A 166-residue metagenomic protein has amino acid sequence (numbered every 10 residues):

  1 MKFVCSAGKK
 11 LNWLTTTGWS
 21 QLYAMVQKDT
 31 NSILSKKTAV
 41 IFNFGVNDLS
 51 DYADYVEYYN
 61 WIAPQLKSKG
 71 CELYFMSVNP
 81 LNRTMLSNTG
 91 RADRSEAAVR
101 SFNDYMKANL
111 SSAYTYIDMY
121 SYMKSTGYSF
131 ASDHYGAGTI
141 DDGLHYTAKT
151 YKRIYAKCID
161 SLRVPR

Functional and structural regions predicted by a protein language model:
M1-C5, K37-F44, C71-S77, T115-D118 (+1 more regions): Structural recognition of the beta-strand scaffold that forms the well-ordered cores of secreted hydrolase catalytic
M1-Y58, N82-T84: Conserved SGNH/GDSL esterase-like catalytic core that processes O-acyl groups on lipids and polysaccharides
W13-T16, F75, V164: Generic detector of low-complexity/intrinsically disordered segments and short hydrophobic N-terminal stretches
L22, N60-I62, Y135-G138: Short, low-complexity, polar/charged sequence segments that are solvent-exposed and flexible
S32-S35, S68, S111, R153: Extracellular/periplasmic catalytic domains that process cell-envelope and extracellular macromolecules
N43-N47, A63-R100: Active-site segments of SGNH/GDSL-like serine hydrolases that catalyze O-acetyl group transfer/hydrolysis on lipids
D54-S68, S101-A108: Alpha-helical scaffolding segments of alpha/beta enzyme cores, especially the outer helices of TIM-barrel or partial
L81-R166: Catalytic His-Asp segment of secreted/periplasmic serine-dependent ester chemistry enzymes
